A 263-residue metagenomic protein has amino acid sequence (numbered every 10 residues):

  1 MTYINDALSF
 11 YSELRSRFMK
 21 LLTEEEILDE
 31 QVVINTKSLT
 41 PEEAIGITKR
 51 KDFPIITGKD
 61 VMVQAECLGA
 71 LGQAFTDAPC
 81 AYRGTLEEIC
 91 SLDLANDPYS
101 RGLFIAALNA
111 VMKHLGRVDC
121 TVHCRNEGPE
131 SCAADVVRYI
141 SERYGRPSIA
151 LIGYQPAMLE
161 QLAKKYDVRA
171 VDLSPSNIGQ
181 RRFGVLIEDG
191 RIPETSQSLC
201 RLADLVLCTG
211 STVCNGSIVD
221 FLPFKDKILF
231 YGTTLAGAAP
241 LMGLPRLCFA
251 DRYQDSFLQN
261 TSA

Functional and structural regions predicted by a protein language model:
T2-P156: Electropositive, gly/pro-rich neighborhoods at or near active sites that engage anionic ligands
V118-P129, I178-E188, D204: Glycine-rich phosphate-binding "P-loop"
S148, D204-L207: Structural motif
L151-Y154, V171-L173, C208-S211, N215 (+1 more regions): Short His-Asn-centered micro-motif
A157-G190: Histidine/lysine/aspartate-rich catalytic loop segments that bind and position anionic ligands
L162-K165, C200-R201, D220-D226: Short, conserved loop/helix-junction motifs that constitute active-site signature segments in enzyme catalytic cores
D189-R201: Short acidic low-complexity segments
S217-A263: C-terminal functional extensions of proteins
